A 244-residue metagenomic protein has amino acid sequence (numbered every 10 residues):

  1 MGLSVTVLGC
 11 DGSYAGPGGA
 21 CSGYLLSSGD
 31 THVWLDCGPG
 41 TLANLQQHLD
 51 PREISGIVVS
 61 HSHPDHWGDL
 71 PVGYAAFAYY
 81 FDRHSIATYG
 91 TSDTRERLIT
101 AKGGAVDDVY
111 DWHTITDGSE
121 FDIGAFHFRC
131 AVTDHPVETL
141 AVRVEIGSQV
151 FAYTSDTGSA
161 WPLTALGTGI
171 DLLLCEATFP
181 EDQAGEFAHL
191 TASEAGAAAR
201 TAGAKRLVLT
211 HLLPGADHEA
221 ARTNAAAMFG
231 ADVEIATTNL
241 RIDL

Functional and structural regions predicted by a protein language model:
M1-R52, E138-S155, L172: Conserved beta-strand hairpin/beta-sheet module of binuclear metal-dependent hydrolase folds, prominently
V5, Y24, D36, L45 (+8 more regions): Divalent metal-coordination and catalytic microenvironments
Y14, P64-W67, R97, S119 (+4 more regions): Active-site environment of divalent metal-dependent phosphoester hydrolases
W34-G38, S55-D65, T91, F151-S155 (+3 more regions): Active-site neighborhood of phospho(di)ester-bond hydrolases with catalytic His/Asp-centered motifs
G40-A87, D171: Active-site metal-binding motif and surrounding structural segment of the metallo-beta-lactamase
D69-F77, T100, D217-A225: Metal-dependent catalytic neighborhoods of phosphoester/phosphodiester hydrolases
G103, H113-G169: Catalytic core of the metallo-beta-lactamase
S159-D243: Cap/insert and terminal regions of metallo-dependent hydrolase folds
